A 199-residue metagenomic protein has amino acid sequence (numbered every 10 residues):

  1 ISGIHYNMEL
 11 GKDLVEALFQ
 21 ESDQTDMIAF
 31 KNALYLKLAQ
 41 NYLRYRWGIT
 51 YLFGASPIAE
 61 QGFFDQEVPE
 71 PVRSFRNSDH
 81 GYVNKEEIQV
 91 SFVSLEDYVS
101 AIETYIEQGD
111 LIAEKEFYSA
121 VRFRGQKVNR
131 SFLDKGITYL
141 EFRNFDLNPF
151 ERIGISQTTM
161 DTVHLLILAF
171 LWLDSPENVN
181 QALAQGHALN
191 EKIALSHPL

Functional and structural regions predicted by a protein language model:
I1, H5-I137: Loop-rich catalytic cores of soluble enzymes, especially ATP-dependent carboxylate-amine ligases and other
E107-L199: Long, well-ordered mid-to-C-terminal structural blocks that present hydrophobic/aromatic surfaces
